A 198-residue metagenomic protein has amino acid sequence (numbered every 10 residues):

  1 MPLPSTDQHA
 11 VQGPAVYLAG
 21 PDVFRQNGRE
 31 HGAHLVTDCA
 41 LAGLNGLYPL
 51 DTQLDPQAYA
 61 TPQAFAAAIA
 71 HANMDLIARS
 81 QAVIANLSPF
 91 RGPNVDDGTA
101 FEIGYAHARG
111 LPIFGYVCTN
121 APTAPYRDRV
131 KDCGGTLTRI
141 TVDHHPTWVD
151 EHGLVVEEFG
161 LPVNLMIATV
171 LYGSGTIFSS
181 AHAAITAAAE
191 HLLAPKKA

Functional and structural regions predicted by a protein language model:
M1-A198: Conserved catalytic or regulatory cores that recognize and/or transform ribose-phosphate-containing ligands
